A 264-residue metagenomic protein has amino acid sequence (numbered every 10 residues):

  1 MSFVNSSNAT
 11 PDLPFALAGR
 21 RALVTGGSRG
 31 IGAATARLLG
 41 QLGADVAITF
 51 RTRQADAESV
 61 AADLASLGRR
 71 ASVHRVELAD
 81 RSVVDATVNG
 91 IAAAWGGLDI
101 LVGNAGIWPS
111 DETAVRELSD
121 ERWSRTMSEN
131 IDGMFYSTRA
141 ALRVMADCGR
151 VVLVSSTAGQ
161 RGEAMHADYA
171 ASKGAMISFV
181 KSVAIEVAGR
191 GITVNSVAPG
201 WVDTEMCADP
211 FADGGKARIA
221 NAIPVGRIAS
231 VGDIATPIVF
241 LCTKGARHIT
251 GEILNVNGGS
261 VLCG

Functional and structural regions predicted by a protein language model:
S2-L13, E112, R161, I238-V239 (+1 more regions): Short C-terminal tail/terminal secondary-structure segment of NAD(P)H-dependent dehydrogenase/reductase domains
S28-R29: Conserved glycine-rich cofactor-binding loop
Q54, R75-T87, D120, V231-D233: The beta1-alpha1 cofactor-binding region of Rossmann-like NAD(H)/NADP(H)-dependent oxidoreductases
D111-V115, S119-S124, I219: Substrate-binding pocket helix/loop in short-chain dehydrogenase/reductase
T138, S172, V180: Active-site helix of classical SDR
R143, I185-G189, R247: Alpha-helical segment proximal to the catalytic Tyr-Lys
S156: Residue(s) in the substrate-gating loop at a strand-loop-helix junction that position the organic substrate next
